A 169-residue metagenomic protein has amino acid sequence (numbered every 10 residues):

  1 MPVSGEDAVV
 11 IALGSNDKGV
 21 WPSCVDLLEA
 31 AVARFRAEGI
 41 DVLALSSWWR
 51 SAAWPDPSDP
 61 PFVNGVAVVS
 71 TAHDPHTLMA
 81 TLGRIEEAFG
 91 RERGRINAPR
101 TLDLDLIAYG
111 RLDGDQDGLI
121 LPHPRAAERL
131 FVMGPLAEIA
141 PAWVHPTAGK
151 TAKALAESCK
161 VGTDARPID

Functional and structural regions predicted by a protein language model:
M1-G39, S46-R50: N-terminal beta1-alpha1 ligand-phosphate binding loop
P2, G39, A44, W54-P61 (+2 more regions): Flexible, gly/pro- and Lys/Arg-enriched active-site loops
S15, A67-H73, A108-R111: Short beta-strand-to-loop capping motifs
N16, L45, A67, P135: A residue-level signal for conserved active-site and pocket-lining positions in enzyme catalytic cores
W21-C24, L28, P60, T71 (+1 more regions): Hydrophobic alpha-helical segments and helix-packing faces
W49-A52, D74: Short, catalytically relevant binding-site loops at active-site mouths
